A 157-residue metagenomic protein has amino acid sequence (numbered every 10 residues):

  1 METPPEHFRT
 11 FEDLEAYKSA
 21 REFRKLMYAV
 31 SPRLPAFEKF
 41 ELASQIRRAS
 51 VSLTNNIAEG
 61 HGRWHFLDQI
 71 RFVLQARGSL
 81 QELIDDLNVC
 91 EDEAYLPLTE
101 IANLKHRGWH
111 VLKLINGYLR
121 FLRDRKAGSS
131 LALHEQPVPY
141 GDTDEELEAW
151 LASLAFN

Functional and structural regions predicted by a protein language model:
M1-N157: Amphipathic alpha-helical assembly/interaction segments
